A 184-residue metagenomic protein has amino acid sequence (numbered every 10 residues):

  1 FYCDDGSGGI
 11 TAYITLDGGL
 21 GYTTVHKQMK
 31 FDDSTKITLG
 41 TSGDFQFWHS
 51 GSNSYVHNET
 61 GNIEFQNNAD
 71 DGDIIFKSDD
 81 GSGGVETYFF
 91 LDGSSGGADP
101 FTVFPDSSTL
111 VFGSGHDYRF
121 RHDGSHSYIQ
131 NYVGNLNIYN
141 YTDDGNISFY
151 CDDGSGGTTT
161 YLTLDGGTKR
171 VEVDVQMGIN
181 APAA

Functional and structural regions predicted by a protein language model:
F1-A184: Intrinsic low-complexity, repeat-rich intrinsically disordered segments enriched in small/flexible residues
